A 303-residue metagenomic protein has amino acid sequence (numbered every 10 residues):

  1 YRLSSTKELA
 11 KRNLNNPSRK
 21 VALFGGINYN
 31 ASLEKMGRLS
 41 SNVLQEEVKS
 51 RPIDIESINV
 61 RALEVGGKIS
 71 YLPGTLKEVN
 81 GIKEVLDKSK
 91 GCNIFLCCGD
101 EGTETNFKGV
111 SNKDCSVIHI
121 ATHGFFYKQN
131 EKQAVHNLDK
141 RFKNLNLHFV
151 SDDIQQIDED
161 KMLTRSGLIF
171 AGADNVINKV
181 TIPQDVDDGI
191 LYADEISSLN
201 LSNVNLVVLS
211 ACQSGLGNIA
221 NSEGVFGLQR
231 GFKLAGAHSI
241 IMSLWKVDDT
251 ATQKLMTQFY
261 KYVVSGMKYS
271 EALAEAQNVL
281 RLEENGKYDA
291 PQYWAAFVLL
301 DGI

Functional and structural regions predicted by a protein language model:
Y1-I303: Catalytic cores of enzymes
